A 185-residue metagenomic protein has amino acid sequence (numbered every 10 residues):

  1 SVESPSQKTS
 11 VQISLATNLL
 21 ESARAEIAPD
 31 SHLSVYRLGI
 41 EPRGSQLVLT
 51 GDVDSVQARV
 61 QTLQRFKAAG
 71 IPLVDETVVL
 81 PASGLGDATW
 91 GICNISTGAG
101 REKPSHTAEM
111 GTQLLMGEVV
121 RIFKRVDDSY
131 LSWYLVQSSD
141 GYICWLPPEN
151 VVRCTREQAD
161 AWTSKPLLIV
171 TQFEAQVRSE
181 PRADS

Functional and structural regions predicted by a protein language model:
S1-V2, D54: N-terminus-biased targeting/localization segments
S4-G44: Gly/Ser-centered flexible loop/linker motifs
S6, V60, Q64-L85, S105 (+3 more regions): Boundary regions of SH3-family modules and the immediately adjacent low-complexity/disordered segments in eukaryotic
E21, V60, Q64, T112-L115: Solvent-exposed, polar/charged alpha-helical surfaces in well-ordered, non-transmembrane soluble domains, broadly
L33-L63, S132: Short glycine/threonine-rich beta-strand-turn micro-motifs
C93-I122, V170-S185: Beta-loop motif signature
K124-S132: Short, conserved beta-turn/loop elements at beta-strand boundaries and strand-helix junctions
